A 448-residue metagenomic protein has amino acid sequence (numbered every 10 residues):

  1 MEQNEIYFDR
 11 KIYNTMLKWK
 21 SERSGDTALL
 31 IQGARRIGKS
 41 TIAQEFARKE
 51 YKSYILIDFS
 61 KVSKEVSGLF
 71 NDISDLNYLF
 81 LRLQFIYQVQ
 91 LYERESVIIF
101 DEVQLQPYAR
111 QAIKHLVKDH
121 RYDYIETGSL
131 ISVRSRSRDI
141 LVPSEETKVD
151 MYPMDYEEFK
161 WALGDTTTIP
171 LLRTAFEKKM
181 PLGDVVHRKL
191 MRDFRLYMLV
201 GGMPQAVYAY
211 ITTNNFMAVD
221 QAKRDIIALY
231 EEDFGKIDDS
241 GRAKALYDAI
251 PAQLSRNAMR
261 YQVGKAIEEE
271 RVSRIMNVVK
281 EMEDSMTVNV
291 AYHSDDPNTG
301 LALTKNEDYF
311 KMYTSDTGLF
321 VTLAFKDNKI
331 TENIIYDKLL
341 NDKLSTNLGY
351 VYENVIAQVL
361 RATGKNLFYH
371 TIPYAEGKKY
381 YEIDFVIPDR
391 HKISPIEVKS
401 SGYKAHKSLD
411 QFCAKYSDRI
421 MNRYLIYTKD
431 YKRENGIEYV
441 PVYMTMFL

Functional and structural regions predicted by a protein language model:
E2-I6, K11, K20-T27, R36 (+4 more regions): A cross-kingdom feature that marks ATP-driven nucleic-acid transaction machinery
I31: Hydrophobic anchor at the beta1->P-loop junction of P-loop NTPases
K39: Conserved lysine of the Walker
R48-E65: Conserved catalytic segments around the Walker B and adjacent sensor/switch elements of P-loop NTPase domains
K61-R94: Short glycine-rich substrate-engagement loop in P-loop NTPases that contacts/grips substrate
I99, D123-S129, D150: Structural recognition of the conserved hydrophobic beta-strand(s) that form the central parallel beta-sheet of P-loop
H115, S132-K148, K160-D165: Short regulatory helix/loop adjacent to the ATP-binding pocket of P-loop NTPases
G164-Y352: Interdomain hinge/linker elements that couple catalytic modules in large macromolecular machines
